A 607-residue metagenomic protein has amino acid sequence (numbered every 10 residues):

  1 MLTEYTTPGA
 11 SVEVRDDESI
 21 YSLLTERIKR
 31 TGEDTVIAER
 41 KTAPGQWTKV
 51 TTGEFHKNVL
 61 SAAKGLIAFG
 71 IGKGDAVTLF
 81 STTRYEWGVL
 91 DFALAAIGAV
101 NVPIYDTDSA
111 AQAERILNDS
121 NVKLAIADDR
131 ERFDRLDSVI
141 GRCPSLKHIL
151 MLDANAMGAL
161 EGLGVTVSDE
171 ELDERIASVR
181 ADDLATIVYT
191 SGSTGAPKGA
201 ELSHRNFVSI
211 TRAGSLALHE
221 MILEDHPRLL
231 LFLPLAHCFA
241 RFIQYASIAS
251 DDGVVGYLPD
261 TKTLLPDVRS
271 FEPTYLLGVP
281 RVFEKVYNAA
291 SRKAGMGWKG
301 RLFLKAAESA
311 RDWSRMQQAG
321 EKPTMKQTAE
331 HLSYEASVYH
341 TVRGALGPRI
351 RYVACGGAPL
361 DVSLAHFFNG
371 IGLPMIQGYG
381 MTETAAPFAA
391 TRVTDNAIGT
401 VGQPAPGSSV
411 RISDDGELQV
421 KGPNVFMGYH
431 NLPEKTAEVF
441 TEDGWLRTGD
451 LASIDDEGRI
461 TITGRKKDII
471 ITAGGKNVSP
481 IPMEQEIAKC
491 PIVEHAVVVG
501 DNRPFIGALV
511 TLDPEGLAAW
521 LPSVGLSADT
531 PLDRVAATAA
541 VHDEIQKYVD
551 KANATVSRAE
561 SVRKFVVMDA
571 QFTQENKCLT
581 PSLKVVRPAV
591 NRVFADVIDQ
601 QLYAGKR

Functional and structural regions predicted by a protein language model:
G32-T35, M151, V165-Y189, A196 (+1 more regions): Conserved pre-ATP/AMP-binding loop-to-beta segment of ANL
I37-F92, S109-E114, E161-G164, H204-R205: Conserved AMP-binding/adenylate-forming core of the ANL superfamily
P44, E131-A181, A290-T341: ANL superfamily adenylate-forming
K49-G53, A185-T211: Conserved AMP-binding A3 loop
F69, A96-G162, E544: Structural core segment of the AMP-binding/adenylate-forming
V208-R228, L235-Y339, R349: Conserved AMP-binding/adenylation subdomain of ANL enzymes
P404-T472: Conserved ATP-binding/catalytic segment of the ANL
H495, P504, H542, Q546-R607: Conserved C-terminal "lid"/linker of ANL adenylate-forming enzymes
